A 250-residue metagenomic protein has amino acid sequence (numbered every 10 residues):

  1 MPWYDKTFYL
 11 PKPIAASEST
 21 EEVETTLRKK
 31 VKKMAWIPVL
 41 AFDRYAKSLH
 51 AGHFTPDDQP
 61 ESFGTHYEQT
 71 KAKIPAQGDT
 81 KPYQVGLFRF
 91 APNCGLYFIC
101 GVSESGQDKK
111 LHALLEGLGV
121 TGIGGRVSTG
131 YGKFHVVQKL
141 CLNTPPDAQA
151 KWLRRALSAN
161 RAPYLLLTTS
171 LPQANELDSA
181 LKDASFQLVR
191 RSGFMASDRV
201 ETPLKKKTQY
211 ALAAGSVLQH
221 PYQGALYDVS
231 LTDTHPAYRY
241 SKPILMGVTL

Functional and structural regions predicted by a protein language model:
M1-L250: Conserved active-site/ligand-binding neighborhood in enzyme cores
